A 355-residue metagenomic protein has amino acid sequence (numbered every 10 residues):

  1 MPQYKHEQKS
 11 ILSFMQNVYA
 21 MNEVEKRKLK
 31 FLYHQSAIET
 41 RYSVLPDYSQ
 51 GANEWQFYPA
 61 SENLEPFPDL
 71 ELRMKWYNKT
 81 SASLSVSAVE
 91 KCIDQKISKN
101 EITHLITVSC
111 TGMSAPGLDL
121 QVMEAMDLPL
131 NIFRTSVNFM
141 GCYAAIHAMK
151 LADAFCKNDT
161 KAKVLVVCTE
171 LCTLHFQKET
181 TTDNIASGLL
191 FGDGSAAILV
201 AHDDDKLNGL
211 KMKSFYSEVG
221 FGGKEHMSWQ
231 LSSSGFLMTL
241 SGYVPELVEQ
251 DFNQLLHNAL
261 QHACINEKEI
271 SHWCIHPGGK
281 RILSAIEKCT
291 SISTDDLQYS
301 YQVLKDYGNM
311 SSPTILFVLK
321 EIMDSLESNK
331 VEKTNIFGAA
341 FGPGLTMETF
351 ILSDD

Functional and structural regions predicted by a protein language model:
M1-W76, K163, C172, F176-Q250 (+4 more regions): Condensing-enzyme catalytic core mediating Claisen C-C bond formation in acyl metabolism
H34, I38, T80-D94, S195 (+2 more regions): Short, well-ordered amphipathic alpha-helical segments that serve as non-catalytic structural scaffolds within diverse
I38-D127, E267-L283: Conserved beta-ketoacyl condensing-enzyme motif
E71-Y77, T107, R134-N138, D183-I185 (+2 more regions): A short glycine/serine-rich beta->alpha loop
V86, C110-T111, E124, P129-N131 (+5 more regions): Claisen-condensing/thiolase-fold acyl-transfer catalytic domains that form or cleave C-C bonds in fatty acid
D94-N100, F155-K163, A201-G209, Q261-C264: Secondary-structure boundary elements
K99-T103, L130-F133, D159-V164, I185-A186 (+4 more regions): Short coil/turn connectors at secondary-structure junctions
M113-L128, V166-Q177, E225-W229, L283-L297: Acidic-glycine-rich active-site phosphate/pyrophosphate-binding loop
